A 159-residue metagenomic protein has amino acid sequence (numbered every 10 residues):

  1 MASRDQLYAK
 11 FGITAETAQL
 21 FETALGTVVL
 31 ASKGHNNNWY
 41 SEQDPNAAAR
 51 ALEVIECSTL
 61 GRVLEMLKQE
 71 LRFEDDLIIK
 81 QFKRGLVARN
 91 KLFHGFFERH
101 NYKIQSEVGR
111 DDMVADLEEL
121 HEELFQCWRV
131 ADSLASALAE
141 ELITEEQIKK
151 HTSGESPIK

Functional and structural regions predicted by a protein language model:
M1-G61, L77, K83-R84, D132-E155: Amphipathic alpha-helical interface elements
M1-R4, E65-F73, V108: Short, charged/polar, low-complexity loop and linker segments that flank or interrupt alpha-helical bundles
V29, R62-K68, F97-H100: Membrane-helix exit/interface motif
I78-Y102: Histidine-centered, metal-coordinating catalytic motifs and their short helical/loop contexts
K103, K159: Conserved catalytic or regulatory cores that recognize and/or transform ribose-phosphate-containing ligands
Q105-L124: Short secondary-structure subsegments characteristic of cysteine-rich extracellular domains
E123-L134: Amphipathic alpha-helical coiled-coil segments
